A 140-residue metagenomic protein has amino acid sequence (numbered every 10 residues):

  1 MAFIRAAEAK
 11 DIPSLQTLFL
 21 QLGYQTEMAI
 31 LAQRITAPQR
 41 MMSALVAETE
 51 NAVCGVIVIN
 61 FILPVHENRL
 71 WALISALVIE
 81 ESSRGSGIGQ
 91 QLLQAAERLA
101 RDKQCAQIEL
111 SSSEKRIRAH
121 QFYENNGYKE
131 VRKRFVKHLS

Functional and structural regions predicted by a protein language model:
M1-K10: Conserved N-terminal entry element of GNAT/NAT acetyltransferase domains
E8, I62, E80, R84 (+1 more regions): Residue-level recognition of the GNAT/N-acetyltransferase active site
A9-R69, S75, L93, H138-L139: Acetyl-CoA-dependent GNAT
A76-I79, G85-R98, Q121, N125: Conserved acetyl-CoA-binding loop-helix of GNAT-fold acetyltransferases
Q90, E114-R132, K137: Conserved active-site alpha-helix within GNAT-family acetyltransferase domains
L93, A100-S111: Conserved GNAT acetyl-CoA-binding A-motif
